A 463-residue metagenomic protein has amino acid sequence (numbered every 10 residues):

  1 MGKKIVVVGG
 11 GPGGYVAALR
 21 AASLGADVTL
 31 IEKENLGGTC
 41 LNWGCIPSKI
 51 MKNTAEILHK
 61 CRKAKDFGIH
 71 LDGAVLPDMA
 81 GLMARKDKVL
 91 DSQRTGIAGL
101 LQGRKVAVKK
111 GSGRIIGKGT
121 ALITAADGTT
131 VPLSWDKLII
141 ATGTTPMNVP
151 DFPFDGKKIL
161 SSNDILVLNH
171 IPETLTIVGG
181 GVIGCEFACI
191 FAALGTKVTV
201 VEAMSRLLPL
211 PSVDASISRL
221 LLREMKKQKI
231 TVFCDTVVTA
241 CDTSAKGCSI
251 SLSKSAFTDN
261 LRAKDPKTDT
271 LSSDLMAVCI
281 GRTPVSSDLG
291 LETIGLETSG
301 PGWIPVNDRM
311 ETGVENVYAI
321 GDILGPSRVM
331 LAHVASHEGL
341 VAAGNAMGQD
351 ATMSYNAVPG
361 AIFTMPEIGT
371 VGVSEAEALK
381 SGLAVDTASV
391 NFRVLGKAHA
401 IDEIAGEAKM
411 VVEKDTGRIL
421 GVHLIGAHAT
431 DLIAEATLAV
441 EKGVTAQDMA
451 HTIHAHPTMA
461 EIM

Functional and structural regions predicted by a protein language model:
M1-K3, G128-K137, A263-L275, G313: Core beta-strand elements of the Rossmann-like FAD/NAD(P) dinucleotide-binding domain in flavoenzyme oxidoreductases
G2, L19-A26, I31-I171, T199 (+8 more regions): Glycine-rich flavin
V6, T29, L175-T176, Y318: Conserved beta-strand elements of the Class I
V6-E34, I46, I50-I57, M347 (+2 more regions): Flexible, glycine-rich terminal cap/loop adjacent to redox cofactors in electron-transfer oxidoreductases
V6-V8, G113, L133-G143, V178 (+3 more regions): Short hydrophobic core segments
G9-G14, G143, G179-G184, G281 (+2 more regions): Conserved phosphate-binding and hydrolysis motifs of nucleotide-dependent enzymes
C45, I140-V201, Q228-T231, E292-I294 (+2 more regions): Glycine-rich dinucleotide-binding loop and its adjacent helix/turn
D155-P172, N260, L271-M347: FAD-site-proximal beta/loop scaffold in flavoenzymes
